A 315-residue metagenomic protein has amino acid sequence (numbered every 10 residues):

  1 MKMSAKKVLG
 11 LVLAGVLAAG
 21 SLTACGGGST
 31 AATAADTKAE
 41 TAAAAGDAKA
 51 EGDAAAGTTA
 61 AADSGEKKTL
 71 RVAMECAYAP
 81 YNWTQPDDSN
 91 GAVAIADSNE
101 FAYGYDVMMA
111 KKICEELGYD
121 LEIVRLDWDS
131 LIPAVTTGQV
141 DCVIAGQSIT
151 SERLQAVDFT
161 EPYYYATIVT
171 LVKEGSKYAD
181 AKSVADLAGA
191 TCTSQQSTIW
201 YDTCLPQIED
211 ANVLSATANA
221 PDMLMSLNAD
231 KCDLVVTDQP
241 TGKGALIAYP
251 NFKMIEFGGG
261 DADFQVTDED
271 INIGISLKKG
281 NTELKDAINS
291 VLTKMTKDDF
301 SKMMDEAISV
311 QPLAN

Functional and structural regions predicted by a protein language model:
S21-A35, A42-A45: Bacterial lipoprotein signal-peptidase II cleavage site
D53, G65-G146: Extracytoplasmic small-molecule ligand-binding "clamshell" domains of the periplasmic binding protein/Venus flytrap
C76-A79, E100-E115, Q147, V169-L224 (+1 more regions): Bilobed "Venus flytrap"/periplasmic-binding protein-like clamshell domains and structurally analogous long
E115, D120-D186, A262, V266: Acidic, polar ligand-binding/catalytic clefts
G118-D120, T136-A145, A190-T191, N228-T241 (+1 more regions): Alpha-to-beta junction loops
S130, G146-A156, T203-Q207, D233-E269: A ligand-binding cleft/hinge motif common to bilobed small-molecule-binding domains
Y165-E174, A248-N289, V310-N315: Periplasmic-binding protein-like
I199-A216, M254, D286-N315: Ligand-binding clefts/hinges and TM-proximal coupling segments of bilobed small-molecule sensing domains
